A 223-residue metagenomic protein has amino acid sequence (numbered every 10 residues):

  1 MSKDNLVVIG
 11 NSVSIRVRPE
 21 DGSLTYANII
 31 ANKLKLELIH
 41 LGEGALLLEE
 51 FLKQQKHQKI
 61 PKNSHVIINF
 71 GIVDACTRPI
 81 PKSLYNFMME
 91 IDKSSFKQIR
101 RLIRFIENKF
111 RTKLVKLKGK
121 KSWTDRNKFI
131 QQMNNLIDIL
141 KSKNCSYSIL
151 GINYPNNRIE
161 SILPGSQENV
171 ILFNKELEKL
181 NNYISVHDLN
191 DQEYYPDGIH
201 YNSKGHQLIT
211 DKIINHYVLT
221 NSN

Functional and structural regions predicted by a protein language model:
M1-V66: Serine-esterase "nucleophile elbow" of acetyl-processing enzymes
Q55-S203, Q207-N223: Alpha-helical cap/lid subdomain in secreted, periplasmic, or secretory-pathway luminal O-acyl-processing enzymes
